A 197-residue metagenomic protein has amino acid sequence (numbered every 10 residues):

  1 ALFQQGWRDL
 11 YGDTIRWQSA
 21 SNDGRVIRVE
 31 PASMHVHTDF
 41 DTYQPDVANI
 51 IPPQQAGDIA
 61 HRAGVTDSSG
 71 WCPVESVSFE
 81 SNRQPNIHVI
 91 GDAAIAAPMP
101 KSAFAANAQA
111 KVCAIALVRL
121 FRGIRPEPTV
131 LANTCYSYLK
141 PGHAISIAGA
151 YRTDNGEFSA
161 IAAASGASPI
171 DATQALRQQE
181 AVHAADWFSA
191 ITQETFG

Functional and structural regions predicted by a protein language model:
A1-S69, R125: A Rossmann-like FAD-binding core segment of flavoenzymes
S21-G24, A32, V77, A93 (+1 more regions): Short, solvent-exposed coil/turn elements at secondary-structure transition points
P31-V36, A94-P98, F121, N133-L139 (+2 more regions): A general structural signal for short secondary-structure boundary/capping elements
A32, S68, R83, L131-N133: A generic structural signal for well-ordered coil/turn residues at beta-strand boundaries that shape enzyme active-site
T42-A108: FAD-site-proximal beta/loop scaffold in flavoenzymes
G70-H88, L139-A160: FAD-binding beta-loop-beta segment adjacent to the flavin cofactor pocket
A93-L131, S137-L139: A conserved FAD-binding loop/helix module that cradles the flavin
S146-G197: C-terminal auxiliary extensions adjacent to catalytic cores
